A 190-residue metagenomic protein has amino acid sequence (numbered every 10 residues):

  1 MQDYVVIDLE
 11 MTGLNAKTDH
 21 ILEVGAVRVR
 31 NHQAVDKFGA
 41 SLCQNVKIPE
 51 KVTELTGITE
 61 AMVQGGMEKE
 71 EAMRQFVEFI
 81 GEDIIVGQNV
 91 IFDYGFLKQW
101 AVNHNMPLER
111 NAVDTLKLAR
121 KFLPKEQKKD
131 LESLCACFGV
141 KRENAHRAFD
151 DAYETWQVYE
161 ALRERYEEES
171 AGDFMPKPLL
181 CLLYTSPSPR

Functional and structural regions predicted by a protein language model:
M1-N111, P124-H146: Conserved non-catalytic scaffold segment of RNase H-like nuclease domains
M11-G13, K117, E154: Short, glycine/acidic-enriched loop or turn micro-motifs at the edges of active sites
W100-N103, K121, C137, V158-R165 (+1 more regions): Active-site catalytic microenvironments for nucleophilic, acid-base chemistry
R110-A119: A short, structured active-site edge motif that brings together acidic residues
R147-V158: Acidic, divalent-metal-coordinating active-site segment for phosphoryl/phosphodiester hydrolysis, typified by short
E164-L183: Juxtacatalytic C-terminal regulatory tail of Ser/Thr protein kinases
Y184-R190: Conserved small/polar residues in nucleotide/adenosyl-binding loops
